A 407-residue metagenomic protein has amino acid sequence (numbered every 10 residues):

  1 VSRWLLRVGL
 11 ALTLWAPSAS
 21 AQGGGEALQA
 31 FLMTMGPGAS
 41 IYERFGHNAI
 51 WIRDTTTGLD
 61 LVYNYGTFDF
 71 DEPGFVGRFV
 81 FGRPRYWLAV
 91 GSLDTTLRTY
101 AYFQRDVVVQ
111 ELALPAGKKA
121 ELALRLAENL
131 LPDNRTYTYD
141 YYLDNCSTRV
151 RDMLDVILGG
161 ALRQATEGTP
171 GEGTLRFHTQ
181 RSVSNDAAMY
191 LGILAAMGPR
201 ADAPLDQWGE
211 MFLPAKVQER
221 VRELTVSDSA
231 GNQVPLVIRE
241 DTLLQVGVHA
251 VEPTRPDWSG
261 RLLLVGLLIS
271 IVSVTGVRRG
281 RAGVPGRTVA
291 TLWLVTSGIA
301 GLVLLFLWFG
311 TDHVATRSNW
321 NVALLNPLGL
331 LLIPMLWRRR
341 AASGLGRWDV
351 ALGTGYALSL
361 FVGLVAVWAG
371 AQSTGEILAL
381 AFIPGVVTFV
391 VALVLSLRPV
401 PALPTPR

Functional and structural regions predicted by a protein language model:
V1-S2, A21: Initiator methionine at the very start of the polypeptide chain
S2-A11: Sec-dependent signal peptide recognition, specifically the positively charged N-region followed immediately by
A16-S18: N-terminal signal peptide c-region/cleavage motif recognized by signal peptidases
A21-V251: Soluble extramembrane regions of membrane proteins in the secretory/endomembrane system
G91-D94, P115, T174, R255-L264 (+2 more regions): General structural signal for secondary-structure boundaries
L224-V314, L324: Core alpha-helical transmembrane segments of integral membrane proteins
V295-R407: Generic detector of multi-pass transmembrane helix bundles and their immediately adjacent loops in polytopic membrane
